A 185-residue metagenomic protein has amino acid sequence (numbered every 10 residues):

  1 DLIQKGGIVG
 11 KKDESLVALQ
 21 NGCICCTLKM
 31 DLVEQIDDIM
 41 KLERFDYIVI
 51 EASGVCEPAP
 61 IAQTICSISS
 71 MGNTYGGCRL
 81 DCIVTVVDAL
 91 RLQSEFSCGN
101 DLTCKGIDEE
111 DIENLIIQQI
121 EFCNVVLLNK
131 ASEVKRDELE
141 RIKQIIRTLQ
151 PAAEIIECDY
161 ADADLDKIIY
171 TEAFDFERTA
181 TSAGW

Functional and structural regions predicted by a protein language model:
D1-N114: Nucleotide-state-sensitive switch-loop elements of NTP-binding domains
C104-W185: C-terminal accessory "lid"/substrate-recognition subdomains
